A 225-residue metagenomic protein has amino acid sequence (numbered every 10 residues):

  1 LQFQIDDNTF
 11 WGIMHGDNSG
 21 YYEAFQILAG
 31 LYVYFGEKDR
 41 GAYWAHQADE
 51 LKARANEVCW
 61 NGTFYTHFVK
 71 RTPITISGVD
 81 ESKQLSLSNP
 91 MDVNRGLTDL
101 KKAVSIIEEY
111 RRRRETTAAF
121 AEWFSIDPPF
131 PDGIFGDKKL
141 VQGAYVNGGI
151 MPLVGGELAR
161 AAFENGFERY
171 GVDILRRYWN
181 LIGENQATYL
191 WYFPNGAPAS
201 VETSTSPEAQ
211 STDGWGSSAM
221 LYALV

Functional and structural regions predicted by a protein language model:
L1, G16, L85-S88, M151-G156 (+1 more regions): Short, solvent-exposed loop/turn segments at the edges of secondary structure
L1-G12: Aromatic- and acidic-residue-enriched carbohydrate-binding clefts of CAZyme catalytic domains
F10-M14, G20-F135, L175-Q210, G214: Catalytic cores of carbohydrate-active enzymes
G12-H15, Y145, G149-P152, G214-W215: Short, well-ordered coil↔helix boundary/capping segments
I107, G155-G156, L175, L221: A general structural signal for well-ordered alpha-helical packing
V141-E168, Y222-A223: C-terminal substrate/ligand-recognition segments
S217-V225: Terminal, non-catalytic domain-edge segments
